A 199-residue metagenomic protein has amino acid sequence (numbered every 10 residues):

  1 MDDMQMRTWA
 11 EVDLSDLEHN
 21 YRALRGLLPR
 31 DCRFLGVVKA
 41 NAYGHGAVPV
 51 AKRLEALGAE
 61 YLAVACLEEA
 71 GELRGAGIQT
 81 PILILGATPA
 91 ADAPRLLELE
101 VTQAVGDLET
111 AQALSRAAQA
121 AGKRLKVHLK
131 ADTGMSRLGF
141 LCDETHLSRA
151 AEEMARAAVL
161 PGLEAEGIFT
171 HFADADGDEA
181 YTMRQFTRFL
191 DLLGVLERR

Functional and structural regions predicted by a protein language model:
M1: Short, basic/glycine-rich phosphate-binding loops at helix/coil junctions that contact nucleotide phosphates
M4, T8-E11, E18, C32-R199: Active-site-proximal beta-alpha core segment in soluble small-molecule metabolic enzymes
Y21: Short-chain dehydrogenase/reductase
L24: Active-site anion-handling motifs in enzyme catalytic cores
L27: Conserved PLP-enzyme active-site core in the AAT-like
